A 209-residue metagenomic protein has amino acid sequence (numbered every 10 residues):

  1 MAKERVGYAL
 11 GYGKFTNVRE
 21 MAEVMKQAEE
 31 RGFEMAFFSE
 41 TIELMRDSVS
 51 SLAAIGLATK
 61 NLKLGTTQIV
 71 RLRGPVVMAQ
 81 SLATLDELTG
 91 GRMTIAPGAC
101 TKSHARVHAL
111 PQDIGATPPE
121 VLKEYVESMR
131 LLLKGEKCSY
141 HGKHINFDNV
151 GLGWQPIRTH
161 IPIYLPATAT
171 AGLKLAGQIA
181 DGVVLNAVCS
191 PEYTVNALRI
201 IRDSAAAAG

Functional and structural regions predicted by a protein language model:
M1-G65, L72, I161: N-terminal beta1-alpha1-beta2 module of alpha/beta enzyme domains
A2-T16, G74-H144, W154, V183-R202: Flexible, glycine-rich active-site loops centered on histidine and acidic residues that chelate a metal or position
A2-V6, F33-M35, T59-L64, L88-T94 (+4 more regions): Short, well-ordered coil/turn segments that N-cap beta-strands
F15-A28, M78-S81, A167-L175: Short, acidic/polar
G32, I55, L85, M129 (+3 more regions): Conserved, mostly hydrophobic/aromatic
S39-I42, Y164-P166, G182-C189: Catalytic beta/alpha-barrel core
T41-I42, G98-T101, T168-T170: Short glycine-enriched loops at secondary-structure junctions
Q68-I69, Y164-A169: Glycine-rich beta-to-alpha transition loops that act as phosphate-gripper elements at the mouths of alpha/beta enzyme
